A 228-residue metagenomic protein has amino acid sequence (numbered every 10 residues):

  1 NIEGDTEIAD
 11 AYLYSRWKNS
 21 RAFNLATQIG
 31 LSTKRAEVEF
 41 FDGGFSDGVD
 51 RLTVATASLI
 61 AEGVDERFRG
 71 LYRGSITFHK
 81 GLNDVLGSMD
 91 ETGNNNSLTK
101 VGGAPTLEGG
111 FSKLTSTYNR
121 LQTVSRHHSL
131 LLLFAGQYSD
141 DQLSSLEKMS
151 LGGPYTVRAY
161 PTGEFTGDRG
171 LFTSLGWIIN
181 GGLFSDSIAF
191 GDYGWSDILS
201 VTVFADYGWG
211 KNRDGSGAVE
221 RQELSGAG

Functional and structural regions predicted by a protein language model:
N1-S145, K211: Transmembrane beta-strand segments of outer-membrane beta-barrel domains in Gram-negative and organellar OMPs
N96-G228: C-terminal transmembrane beta-barrel domains of outer membrane proteins
